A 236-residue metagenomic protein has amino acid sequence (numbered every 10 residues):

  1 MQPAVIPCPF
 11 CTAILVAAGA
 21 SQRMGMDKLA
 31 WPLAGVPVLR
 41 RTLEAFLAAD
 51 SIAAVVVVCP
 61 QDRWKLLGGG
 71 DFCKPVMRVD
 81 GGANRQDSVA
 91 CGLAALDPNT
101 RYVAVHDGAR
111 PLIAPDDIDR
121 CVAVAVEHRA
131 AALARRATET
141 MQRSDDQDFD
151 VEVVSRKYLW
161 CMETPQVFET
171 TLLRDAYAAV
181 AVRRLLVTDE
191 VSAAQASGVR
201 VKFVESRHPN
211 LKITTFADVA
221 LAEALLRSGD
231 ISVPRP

Functional and structural regions predicted by a protein language model:
M1-I14, D189-E190, H208-N210, D218-P236: SAM-dependent methyltransferases
Q2-D62, V76: N-terminal glycine-rich phosphate-binding loop and ensuing alpha1 helix
I14-A18, V58, V105-H106, L133-R136 (+1 more regions): Short beta-strand segments
L15, L39, G92, H106-D107 (+3 more regions): Residue-level signal for inorganic ion chemistry
I52, T100, E127-A130, V199 (+1 more regions): Short, high-confidence coil segments that cap the C-terminus of an alpha-helix and link into the following beta-strand
W64-G69: Acidic helix N-cap motif at the loop->helix transition within catalytic regions of sugar-transfer enzymes
D71-V103: Short phosphate-binding loop-to-helix
L112-V204, P236: Conserved core of the sugar-phosphate nucleotidyltransferase
